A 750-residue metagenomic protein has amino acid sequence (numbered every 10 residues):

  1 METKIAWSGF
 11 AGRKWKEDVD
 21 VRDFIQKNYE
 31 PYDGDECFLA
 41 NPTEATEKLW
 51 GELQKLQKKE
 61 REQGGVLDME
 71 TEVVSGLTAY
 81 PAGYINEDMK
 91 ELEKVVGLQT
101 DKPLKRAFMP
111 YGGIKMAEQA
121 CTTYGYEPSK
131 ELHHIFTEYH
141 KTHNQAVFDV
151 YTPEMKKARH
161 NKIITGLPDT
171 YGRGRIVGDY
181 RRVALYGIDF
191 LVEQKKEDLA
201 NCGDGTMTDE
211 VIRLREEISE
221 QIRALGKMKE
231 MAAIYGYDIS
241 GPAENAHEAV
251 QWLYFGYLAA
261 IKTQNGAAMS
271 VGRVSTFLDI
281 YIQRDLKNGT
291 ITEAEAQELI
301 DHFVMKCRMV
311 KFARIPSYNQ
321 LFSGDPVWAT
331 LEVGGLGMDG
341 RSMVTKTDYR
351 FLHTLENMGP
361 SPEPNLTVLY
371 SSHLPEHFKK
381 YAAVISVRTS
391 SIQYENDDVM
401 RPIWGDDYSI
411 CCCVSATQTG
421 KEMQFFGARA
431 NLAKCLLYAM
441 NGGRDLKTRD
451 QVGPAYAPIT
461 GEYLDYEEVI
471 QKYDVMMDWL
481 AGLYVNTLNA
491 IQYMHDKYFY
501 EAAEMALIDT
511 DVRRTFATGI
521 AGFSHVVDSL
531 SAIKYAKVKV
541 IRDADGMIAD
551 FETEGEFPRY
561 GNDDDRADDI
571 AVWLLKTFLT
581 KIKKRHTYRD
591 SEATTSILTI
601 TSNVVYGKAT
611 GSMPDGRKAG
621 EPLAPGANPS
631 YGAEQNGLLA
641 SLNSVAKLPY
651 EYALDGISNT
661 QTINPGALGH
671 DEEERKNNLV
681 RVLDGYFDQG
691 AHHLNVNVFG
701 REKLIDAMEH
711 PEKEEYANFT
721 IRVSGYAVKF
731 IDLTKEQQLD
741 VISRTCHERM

Functional and structural regions predicted by a protein language model:
E2-M750: Conserved catalytic cores of very large enzyme subunits
